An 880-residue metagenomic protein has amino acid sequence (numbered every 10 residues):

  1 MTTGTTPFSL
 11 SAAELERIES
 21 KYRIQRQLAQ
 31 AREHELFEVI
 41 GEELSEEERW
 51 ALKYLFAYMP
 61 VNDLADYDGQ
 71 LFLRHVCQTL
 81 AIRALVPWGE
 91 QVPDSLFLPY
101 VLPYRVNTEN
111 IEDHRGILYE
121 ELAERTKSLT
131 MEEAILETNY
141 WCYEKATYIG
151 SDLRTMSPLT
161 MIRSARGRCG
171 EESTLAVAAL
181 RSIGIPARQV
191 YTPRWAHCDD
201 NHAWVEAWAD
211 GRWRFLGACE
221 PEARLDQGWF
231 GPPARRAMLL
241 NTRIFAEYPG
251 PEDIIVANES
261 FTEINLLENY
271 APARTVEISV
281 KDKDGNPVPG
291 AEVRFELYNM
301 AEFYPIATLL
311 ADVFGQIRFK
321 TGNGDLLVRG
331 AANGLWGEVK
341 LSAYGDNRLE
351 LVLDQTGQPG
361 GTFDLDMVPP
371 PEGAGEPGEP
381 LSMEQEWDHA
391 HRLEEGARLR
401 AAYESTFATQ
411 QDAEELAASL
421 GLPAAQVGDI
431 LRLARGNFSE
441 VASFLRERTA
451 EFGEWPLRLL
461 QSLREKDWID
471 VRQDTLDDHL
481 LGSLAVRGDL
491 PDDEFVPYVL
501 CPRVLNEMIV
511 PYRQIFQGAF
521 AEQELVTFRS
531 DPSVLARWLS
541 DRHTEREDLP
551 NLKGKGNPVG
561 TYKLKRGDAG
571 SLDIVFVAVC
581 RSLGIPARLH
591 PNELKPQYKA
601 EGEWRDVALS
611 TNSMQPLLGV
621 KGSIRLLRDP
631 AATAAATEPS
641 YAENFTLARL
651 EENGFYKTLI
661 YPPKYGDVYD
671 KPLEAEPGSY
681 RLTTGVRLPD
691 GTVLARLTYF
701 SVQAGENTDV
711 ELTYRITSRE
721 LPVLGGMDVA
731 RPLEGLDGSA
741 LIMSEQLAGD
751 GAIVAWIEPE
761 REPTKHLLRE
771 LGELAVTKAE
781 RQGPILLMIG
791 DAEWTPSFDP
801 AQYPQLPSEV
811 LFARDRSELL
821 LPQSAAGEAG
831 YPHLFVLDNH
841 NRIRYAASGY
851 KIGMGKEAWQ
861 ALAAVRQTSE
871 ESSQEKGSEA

Functional and structural regions predicted by a protein language model:
T2, T6-S164, S382-H389, L393-L564 (+1 more regions): Secondary-structure boundary elements
E120-T130, A134-Y140, I149-L159, S164-A257 (+6 more regions): Hydrophobic/aromatic-rich core segments of domains that either
K283-E302, N323-D325, D531, A631-L659 (+1 more regions): Short, ordered, surface-exposed loop/turn motifs in non-cytosolic proteins
N299-T321, E652-Y669: Short, acidic Ser/Thr/Gly-rich low-complexity loop/linker segments typical of extracellular and cell-surface proteins
F314-L327, A331-G334, L341-G345, K664-D690 (+1 more regions): Short Pro-Gly-centered beta-turn/loop motif in secreted/extracellular proteins
G334-T356, L688-R715: Structured interaction patches on ligand/partner-binding surfaces of diverse proteins
M743-L767, L771, I785-M788: Short active-site neighborhood of thiol/selenol oxidoreductases, capturing the structured segment around
D799-H833: Short, internal strand/loop/helix patches that form the active-site neighborhood or redox-interaction surface
